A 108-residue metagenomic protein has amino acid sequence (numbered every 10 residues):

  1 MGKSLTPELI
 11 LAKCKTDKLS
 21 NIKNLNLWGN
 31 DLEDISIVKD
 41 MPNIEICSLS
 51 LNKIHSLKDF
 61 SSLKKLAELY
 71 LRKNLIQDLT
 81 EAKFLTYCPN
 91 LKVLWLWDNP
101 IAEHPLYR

Functional and structural regions predicted by a protein language model:
M1-S48, K92-W95, P100-R108: The feature captures the LRR N-terminal capping module
L11, N21, N43, H55-K58 (+2 more regions): Short amphipathic alpha-helical segments, especially helix-boundary/capping motifs
N24, N43-S48, K53, K65-Y70 (+2 more regions): Conserved LRR concave beta-strand detector
G29, K39, L51, S61 (+3 more regions): Residues that line or immediately flank small-molecule/substrate-binding pockets and catalytic motifs
I35-V38, L57-F60, L79-L85, H104-P105: Canonical leucine-rich repeat
